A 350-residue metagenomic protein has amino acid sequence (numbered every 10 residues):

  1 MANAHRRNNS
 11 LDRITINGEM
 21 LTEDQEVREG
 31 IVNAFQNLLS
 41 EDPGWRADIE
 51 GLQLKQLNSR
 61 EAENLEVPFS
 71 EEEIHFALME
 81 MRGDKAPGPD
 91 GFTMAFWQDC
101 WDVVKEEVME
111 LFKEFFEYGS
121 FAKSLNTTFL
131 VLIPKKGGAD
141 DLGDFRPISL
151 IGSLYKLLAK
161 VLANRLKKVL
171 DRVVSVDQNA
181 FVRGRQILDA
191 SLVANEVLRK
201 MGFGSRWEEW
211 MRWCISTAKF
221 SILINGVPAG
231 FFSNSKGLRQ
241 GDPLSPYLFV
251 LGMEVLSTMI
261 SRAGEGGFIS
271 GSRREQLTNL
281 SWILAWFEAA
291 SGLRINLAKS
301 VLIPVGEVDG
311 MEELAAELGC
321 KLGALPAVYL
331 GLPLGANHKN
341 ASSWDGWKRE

Functional and structural regions predicted by a protein language model:
N9-K85, P89-E350: Nucleotidyl polymerases of mobile genetic elements and RNA viruses
